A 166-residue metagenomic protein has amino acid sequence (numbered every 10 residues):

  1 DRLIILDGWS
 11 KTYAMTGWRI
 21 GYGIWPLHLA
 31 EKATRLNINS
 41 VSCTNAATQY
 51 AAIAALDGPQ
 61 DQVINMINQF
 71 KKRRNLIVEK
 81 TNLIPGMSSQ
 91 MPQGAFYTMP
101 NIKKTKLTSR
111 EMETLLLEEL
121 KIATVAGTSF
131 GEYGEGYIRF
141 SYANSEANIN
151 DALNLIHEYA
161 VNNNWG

Functional and structural regions predicted by a protein language model:
D1-G166: PLP-dependent class I/II
